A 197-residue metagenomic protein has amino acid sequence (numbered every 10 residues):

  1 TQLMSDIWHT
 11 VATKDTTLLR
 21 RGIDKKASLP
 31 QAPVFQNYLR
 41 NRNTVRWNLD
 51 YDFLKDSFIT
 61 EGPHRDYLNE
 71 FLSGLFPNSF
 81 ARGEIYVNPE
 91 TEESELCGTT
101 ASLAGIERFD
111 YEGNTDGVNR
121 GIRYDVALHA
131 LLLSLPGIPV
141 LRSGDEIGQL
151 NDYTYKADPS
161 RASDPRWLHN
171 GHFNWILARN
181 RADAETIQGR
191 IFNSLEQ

Functional and structural regions predicted by a protein language model:
T1-Q197: Active-site and adjacent substrate-binding regions of carbohydrate-active enzymes
